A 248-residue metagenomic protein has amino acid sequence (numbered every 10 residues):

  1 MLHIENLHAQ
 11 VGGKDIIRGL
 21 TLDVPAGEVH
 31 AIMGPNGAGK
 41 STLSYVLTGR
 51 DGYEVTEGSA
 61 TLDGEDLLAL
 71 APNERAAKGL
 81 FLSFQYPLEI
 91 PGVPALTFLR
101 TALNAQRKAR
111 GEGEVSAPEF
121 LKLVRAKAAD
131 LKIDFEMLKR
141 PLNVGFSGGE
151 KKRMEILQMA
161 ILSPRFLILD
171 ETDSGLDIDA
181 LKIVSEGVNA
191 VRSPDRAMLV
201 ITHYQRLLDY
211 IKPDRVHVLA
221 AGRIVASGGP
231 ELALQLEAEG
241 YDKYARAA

Functional and structural regions predicted by a protein language model:
L2-I4, I17: Conserved structural motif at the start of ABC-family nucleotide-binding domains
M33-P35: The feature captures the beta-strand-to-loop junction immediately N-terminal to the Walker
S59-R75, N143: ABC ATPase NBD Q-loop/coupling interface
L88-R165: ABC-family P-loop ATPase nucleotide-binding domains
E171-T172, D179: Walker B catalytic motif
L181-P194: Helical segment within the ABC ATPase nucleotide-binding domain
R215, L219, R223-R246: Conserved beta-strand-loop-alpha-helix hinge in the C-terminal portion of ABC ATPase nucleotide-binding domains
